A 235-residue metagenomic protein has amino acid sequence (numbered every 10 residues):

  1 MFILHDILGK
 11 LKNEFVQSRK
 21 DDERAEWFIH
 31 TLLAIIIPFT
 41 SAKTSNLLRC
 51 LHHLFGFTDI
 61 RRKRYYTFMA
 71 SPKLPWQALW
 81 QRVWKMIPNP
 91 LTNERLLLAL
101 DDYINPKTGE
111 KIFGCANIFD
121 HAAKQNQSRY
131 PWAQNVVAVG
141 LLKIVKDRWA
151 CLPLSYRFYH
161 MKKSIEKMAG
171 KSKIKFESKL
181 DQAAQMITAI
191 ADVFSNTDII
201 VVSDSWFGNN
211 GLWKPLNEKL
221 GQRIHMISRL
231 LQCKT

Functional and structural regions predicted by a protein language model:
M1-W76, T92: Gly/serine-rich nucleotide phosphate-binding loop at the start of the catalytic core of nucleotide/ADP-ribose-handling
L33-I37, Q125-R129, K173-F176, V202-W206: Short, charged/polar micro-motifs that form catalytic or ligand-binding hotspots
L47-R49, R95-T108, V139, V201-G208 (+1 more regions): Short, conserved catalytic/metal-binding motifs centered on acidic residues
T67-H160: Active-site-proximal, Lys/Arg-enriched surface segment that forms a nucleic-acid-binding/basic interface patch
P106-G109, K146-W149, M161-K167, G208-L212 (+1 more regions): Short, well-ordered, mixed-charge alpha-helical segments that flank or form enzyme active sites
L154-A169, K173: Short acidic, low-complexity segments enriched in Ser/Thr/Gly/Pro
K167-T235: An internal, acidic/charged active-site-proximal segment that coordinates divalent cations and/or engages
